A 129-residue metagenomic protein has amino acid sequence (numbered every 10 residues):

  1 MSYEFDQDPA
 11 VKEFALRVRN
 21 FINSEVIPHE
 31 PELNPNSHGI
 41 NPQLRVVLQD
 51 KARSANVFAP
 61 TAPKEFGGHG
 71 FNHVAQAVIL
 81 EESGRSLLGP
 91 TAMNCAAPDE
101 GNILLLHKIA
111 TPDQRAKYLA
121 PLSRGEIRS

Functional and structural regions predicted by a protein language model:
M1-E13: Intrinsic disorder at enzyme termini
S2, V18, G70: Catalytic cores of transferase enzymes with a strong primary signal for eukaryotic protein kinases
A10-S24: A non-catalytic, amphipathic alpha-helix used as a structural packing/dimerization or gating element in enzyme scaffolds
I27-S129: Glycine-rich flavin
